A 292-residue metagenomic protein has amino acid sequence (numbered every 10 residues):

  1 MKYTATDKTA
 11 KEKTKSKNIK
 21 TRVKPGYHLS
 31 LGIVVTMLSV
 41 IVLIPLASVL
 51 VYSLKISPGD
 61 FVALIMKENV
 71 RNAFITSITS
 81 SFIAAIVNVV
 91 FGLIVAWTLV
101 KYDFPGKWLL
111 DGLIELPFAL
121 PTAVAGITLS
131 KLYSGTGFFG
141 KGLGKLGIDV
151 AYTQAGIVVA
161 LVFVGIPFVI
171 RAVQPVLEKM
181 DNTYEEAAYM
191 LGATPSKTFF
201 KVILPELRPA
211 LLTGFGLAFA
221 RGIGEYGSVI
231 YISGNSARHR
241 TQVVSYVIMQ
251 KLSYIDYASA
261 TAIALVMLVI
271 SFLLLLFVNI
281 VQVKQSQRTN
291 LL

Functional and structural regions predicted by a protein language model:
K2-Y3, R22-P25, L29-I33, I44 (+6 more regions): C-terminal transmembrane helix and the adjacent membrane-cytosol boundary/short C-terminal tail of inner/organellar
N18-R22, I83-I114, I127, K131 (+2 more regions): Transmembrane-helix boundary motif in ABC transporter permease subunits
K20, P58-M66, R71, G106-K107 (+3 more regions): Membrane-interfacial helix termini and adjacent extracytoplasmic/periplasmic loops of multi-pass transporters
K20-K24, H28, V49-I86, K101-Y102 (+1 more regions): Periplasmic/extracellular loop-to-transmembrane helix junction in inner-membrane transport proteins
R22-G26, F61, E68, Y226-N279: Interhelical loop and adjacent transmembrane-helix boundary motif in polytopic membrane transport permeases
G32-T36, L116, F163-G165, V169-D181 (+1 more regions): Transmembrane alpha-helices
V40, I75, T79-F91, V95 (+5 more regions): Hydrophobic alpha-helical transmembrane segments of multipass integral membrane proteins, especially permease/channel
I148-Y189, F215, L276, I280: Membrane-cytosol interface at the C-terminal ends of specific transmembrane alpha-helices in multi-pass membrane
